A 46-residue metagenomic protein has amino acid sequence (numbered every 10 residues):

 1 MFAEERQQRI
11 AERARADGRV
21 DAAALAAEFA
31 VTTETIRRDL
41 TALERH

Functional and structural regions predicted by a protein language model:
M1-H46: N-terminal helix-turn-helix DNA-binding module of bacterial transcription factors
